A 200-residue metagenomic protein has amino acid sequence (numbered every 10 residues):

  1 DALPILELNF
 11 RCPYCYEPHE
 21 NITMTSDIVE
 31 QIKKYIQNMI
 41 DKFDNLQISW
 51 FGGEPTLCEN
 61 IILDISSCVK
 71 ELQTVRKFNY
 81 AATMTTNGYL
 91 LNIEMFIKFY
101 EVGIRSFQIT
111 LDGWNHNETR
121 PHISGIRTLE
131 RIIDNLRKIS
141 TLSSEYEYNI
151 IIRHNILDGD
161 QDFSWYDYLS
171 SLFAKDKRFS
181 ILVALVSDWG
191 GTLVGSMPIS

Functional and structural regions predicted by a protein language model:
D1-I97, V102-R105: Conserved alpha-helical substructure of the radical SAM core
N9-R11, P55-L57, G88-I93, R105-I126 (+2 more regions): Conserved radical SAM core fold
E17, W50, M84-T85, L111-G113 (+2 more regions): Long, contiguous hydrophobic alpha-helical segments, chiefly transmembrane helices and signal peptides
S26-E30, N60-L63, I93-I97, N117 (+3 more regions): Generic alpha-helical secondary structure signal
L46-I48, A82-T86, F107-I109, Y148-H154 (+1 more regions): Hydrophobic faces of well-ordered beta-strands that scaffold small-molecule active sites in alpha/beta enzyme cores
V69-T74, I104-F107, T128-I132, F173-K175: Short, surface-exposed linear patches
F96-I109, S170-I181: Structural recognition of alpha->loop->beta junctions
T119-S200: Radical SAM enzyme [4Fe-4S]-AdoMet core and its adjacent flexible, acidic and glycine-rich loops/tails across
